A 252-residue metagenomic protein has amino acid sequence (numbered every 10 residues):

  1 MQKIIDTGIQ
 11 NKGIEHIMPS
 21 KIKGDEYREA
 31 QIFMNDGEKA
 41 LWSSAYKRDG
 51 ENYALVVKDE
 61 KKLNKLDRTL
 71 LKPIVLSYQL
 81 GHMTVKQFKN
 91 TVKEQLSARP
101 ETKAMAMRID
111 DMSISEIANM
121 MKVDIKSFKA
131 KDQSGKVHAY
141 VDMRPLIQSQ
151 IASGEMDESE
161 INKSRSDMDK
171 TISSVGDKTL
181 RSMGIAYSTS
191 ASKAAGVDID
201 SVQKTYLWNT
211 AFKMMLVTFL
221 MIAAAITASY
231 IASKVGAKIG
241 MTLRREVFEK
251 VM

Functional and structural regions predicted by a protein language model:
M1-T7: Short, strongly hydrophobic transmembrane alpha-helices
I17-G240: Transmembrane-helix motif of ABC transporter permease domains
R244: Short adenine-binding "F-helix/F-box" segment of the Bergerat
